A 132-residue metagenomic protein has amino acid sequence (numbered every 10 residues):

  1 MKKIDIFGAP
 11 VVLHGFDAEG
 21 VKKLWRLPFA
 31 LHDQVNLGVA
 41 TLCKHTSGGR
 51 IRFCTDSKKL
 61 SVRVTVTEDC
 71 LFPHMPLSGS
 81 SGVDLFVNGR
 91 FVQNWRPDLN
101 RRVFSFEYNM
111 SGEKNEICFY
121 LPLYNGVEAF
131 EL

Functional and structural regions predicted by a protein language model:
M1-L132: N-terminal secretory targeting modules
